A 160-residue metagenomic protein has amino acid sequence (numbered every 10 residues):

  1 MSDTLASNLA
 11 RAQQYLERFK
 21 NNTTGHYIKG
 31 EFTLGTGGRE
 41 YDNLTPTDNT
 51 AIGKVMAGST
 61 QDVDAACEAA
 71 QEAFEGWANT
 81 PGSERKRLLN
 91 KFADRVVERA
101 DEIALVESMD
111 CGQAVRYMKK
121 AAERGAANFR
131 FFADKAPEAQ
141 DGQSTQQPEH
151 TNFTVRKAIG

Functional and structural regions predicted by a protein language model:
M1-K54, R87, K91, A139-G160: Terminal low-complexity tails and localization/encapsulation signals of metabolic enzymes
N49-Q140, E149: Glycine-rich loop-to-alpha-helix module at the N-terminal edge of alpha/beta enzyme cores
